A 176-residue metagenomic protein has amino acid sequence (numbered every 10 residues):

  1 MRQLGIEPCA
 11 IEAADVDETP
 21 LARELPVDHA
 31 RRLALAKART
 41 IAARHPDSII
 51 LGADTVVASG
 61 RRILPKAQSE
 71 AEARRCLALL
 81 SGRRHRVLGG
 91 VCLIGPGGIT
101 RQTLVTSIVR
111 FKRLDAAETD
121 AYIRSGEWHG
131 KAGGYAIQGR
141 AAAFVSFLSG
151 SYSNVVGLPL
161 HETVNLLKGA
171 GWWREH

Functional and structural regions predicted by a protein language model:
M1-E12, G169-W173: N-terminal G-site helix/loop of the GST-like fold
A13-E18: Short, acidic/turn-prone active-site loops that include or flank metal/cofactor- and phosphate-binding residues
E24-H176: Anionic-ligand binding patches
